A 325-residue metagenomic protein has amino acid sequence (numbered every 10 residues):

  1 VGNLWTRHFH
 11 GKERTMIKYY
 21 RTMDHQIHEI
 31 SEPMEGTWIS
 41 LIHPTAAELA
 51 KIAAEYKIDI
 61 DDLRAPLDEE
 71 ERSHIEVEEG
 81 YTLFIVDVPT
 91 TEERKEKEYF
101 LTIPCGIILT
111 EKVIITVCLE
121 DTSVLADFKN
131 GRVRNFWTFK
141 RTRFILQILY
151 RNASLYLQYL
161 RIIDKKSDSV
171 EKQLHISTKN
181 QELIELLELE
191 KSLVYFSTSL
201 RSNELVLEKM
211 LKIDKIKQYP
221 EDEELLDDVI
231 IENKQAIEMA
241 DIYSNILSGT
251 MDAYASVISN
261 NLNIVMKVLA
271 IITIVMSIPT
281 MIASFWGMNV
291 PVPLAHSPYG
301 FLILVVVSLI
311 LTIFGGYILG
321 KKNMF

Functional and structural regions predicted by a protein language model:
G2-I213, K217-Y219, L225-D228, E232-M239 (+2 more regions): Peripheral, non-transmembrane regulatory/ligand-interaction domains of membrane transport proteins
K57, I231-F325: Hydrophobic alpha-helical transmembrane segments and their immediately adjacent juxtamembrane loops
